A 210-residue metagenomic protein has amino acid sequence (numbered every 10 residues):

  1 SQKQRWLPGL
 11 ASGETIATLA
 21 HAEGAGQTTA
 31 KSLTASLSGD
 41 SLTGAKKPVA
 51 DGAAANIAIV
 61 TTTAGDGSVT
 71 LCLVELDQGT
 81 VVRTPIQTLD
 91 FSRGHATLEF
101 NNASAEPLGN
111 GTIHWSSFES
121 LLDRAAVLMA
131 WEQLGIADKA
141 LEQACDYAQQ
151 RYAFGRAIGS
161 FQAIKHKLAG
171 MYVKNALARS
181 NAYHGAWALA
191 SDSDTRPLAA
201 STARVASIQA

Functional and structural regions predicted by a protein language model:
S1-P8, G13, A50-I57, L189: Internal helix-loop-helix
G9, G13, S41, S120-A210: Alpha-helical interface subdomain recognition
L10, Q27-A30, V49-A54, A64-D66 (+2 more regions): Solvent-exposed alpha-helices and their adjacent loops that cap or buttress functional pockets in soluble metabolic
G13-G24, V60: A short, Trp-centered hydrophobic/proline-enriched beta-strand micro-motif
T28, S32, P48-V49, E75-N110: Flexible, small-/acidic-enriched active-site or ligand-binding loops
A35-L37: A structural signal for short hydrophobic beta-strand segments in well-ordered beta-sheet cores
A45-V81, H95: A short core secondary-structure module
V60, C72, L98, A137 (+1 more regions): Residue-level signal for inorganic ion chemistry
